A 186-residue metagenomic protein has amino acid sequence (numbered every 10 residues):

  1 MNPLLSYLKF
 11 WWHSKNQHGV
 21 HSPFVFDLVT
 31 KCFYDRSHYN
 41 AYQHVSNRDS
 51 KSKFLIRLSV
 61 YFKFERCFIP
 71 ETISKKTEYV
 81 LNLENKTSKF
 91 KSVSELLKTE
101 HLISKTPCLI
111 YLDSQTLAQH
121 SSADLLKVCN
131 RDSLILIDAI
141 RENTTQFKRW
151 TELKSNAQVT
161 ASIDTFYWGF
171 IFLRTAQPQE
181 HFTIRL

Functional and structural regions predicted by a protein language model:
M1-R131, R141-L186: A short alpha-helical cap/connector motif
